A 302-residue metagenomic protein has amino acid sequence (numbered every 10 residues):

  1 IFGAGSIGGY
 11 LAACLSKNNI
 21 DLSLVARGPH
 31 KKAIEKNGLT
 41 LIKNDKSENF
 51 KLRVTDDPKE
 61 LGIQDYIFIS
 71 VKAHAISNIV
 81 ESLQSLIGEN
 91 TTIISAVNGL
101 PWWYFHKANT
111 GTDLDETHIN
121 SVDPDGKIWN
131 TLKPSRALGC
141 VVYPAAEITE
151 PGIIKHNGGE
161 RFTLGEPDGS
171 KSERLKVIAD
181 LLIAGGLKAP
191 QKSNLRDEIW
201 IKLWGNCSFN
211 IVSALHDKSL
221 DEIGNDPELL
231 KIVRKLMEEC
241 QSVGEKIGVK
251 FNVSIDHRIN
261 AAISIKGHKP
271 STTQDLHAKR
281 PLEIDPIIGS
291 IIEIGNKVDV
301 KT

Functional and structural regions predicted by a protein language model:
I1-S47: NAD(P)+-binding Rossmann beta1-loop-alpha1 motif at the extreme N-terminus of oxidoreductases
L24, V54, Q191-K192: A structural preference for short, hydrophobic beta-strand core positions in alpha/beta folds
L24-R27, L164, I292: Short internal beta-strands
A33, L86, D123, W129-K202 (+1 more regions): Internal alpha-helical scaffold of NAD(P)-dependent oxidoreductase catalytic cores
E48-T149: Rossmann-like NAD(P)(H) cofactor-binding subdomain of soluble oxidoreductases
E222, L230-T302: NAD(P)-dependent Rossmann-like dehydrogenase/reductase catalytic/cofactor-binding core
